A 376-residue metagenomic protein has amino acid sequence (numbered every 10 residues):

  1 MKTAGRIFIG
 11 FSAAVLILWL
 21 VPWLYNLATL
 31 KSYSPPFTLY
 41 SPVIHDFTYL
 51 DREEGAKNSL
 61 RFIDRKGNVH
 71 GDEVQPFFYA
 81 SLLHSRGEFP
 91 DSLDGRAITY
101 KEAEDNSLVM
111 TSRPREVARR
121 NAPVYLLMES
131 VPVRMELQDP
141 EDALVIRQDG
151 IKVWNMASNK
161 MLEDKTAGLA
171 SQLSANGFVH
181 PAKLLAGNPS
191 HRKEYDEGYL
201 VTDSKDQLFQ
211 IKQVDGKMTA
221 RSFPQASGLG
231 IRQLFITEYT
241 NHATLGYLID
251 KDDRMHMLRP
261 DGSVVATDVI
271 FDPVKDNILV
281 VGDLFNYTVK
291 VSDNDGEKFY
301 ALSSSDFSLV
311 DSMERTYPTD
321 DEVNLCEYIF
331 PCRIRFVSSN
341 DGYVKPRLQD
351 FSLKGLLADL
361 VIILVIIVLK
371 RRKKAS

Functional and structural regions predicted by a protein language model:
K2-F11, R347-S376: Juxtamembrane interface at the cytosolic side of transmembrane helices
G5-N26: Hydrophobic membrane-insertion alpha-helices, especially the h-region of bacterial N-terminal signal peptides
V21-L50: Alpha-helical transmembrane signal-anchor/signal-peptide segments
S41-P114, L127-N155, A186-S204, F209-Q210 (+3 more regions): Short beta-strand elements that form the blades of beta-propeller/WD-repeat-like and other beta-sheet-rich scaffold
A157, Q213-D215, P260-D261: Short loop/turn segments that connect beta-strands within beta-propeller blades
L162-S174, T219-S227, L258-P260, V265-P273 (+1 more regions): Beta-propeller fold detector
T166-Y195, G216-T237: Beta-propeller and closely related beta-pinwheel folds
S308-L356: Short, aromatic-rich amphipathic segments at membrane interfaces that lie adjacent to a transmembrane helix or signal
